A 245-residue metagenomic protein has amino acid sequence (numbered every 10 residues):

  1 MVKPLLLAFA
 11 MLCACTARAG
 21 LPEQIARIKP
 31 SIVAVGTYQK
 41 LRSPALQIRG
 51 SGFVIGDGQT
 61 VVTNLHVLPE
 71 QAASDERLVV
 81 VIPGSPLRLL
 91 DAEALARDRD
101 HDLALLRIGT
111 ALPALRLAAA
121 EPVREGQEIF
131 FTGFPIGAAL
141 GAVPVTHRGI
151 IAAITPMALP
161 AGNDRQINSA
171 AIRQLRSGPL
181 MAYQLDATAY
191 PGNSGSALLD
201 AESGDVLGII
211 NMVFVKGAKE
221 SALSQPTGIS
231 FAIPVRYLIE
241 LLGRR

Functional and structural regions predicted by a protein language model:
L6-A14: Bacterial N-terminal signal peptides
A19-L21, Y38-V61, R88-D91, G195 (+2 more regions): A conserved glycine-rich beta-strand in the N-terminal activation segment of trypsin-fold
E23-Q24, E93-L95, G109-V143: Active-site substrate-binding loop(s) of clan PA
I28-A45, A104, I108-R116, P144-G243: Active-site region of chymotrypsin-like
G52-V54, A92-A94, I151, V206: Conserved hydrophobic positions within beta-strands
I55-G56, V123-R124, A201: Short, well-ordered loop/turn sites that connect or cap secondary structure elements
G56-R99: Catalytic-histidine neighborhood of serine endopeptidases, predominantly the chymotrypsin-like S1/PA family
N64-H66, F134, S203, M212: Short, surface-exposed secondary-structure boundary micro-motifs
